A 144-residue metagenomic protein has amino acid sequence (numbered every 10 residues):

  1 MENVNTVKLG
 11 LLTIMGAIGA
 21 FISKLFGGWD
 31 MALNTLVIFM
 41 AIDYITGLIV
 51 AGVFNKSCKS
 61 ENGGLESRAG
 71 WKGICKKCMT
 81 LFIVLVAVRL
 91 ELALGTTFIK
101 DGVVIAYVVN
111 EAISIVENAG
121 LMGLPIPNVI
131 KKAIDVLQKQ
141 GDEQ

Functional and structural regions predicted by a protein language model:
K8-G28: Alpha-helical phosphate/pyrophosphate-handling elements in metalloenzyme active cores
T13-G19, V37, C75-R89, V103-E111: Hydrophobic alpha-helical transmembrane segments of multi-pass integral membrane proteins
I22-L33, L90-I99: Helix-coil boundary and interhelical linker segments in multi-pass alpha-helical membrane proteins
D30-I45: Loop-to-helix transition at the N-terminal end of transmembrane alpha-helices
I42-S57: Membrane-water interface of transmembrane alpha-helices
S57-T80: Juxtamembrane helix-capping/reentrant segments at transmembrane boundaries
A93-L121: Hydrophobic alpha-helical transmembrane segments and immediately flanking/interface helices in integral membrane
A112-Q144: Canonical alpha-helical transmembrane segment with a positive-inside/aromatic-interface signature
